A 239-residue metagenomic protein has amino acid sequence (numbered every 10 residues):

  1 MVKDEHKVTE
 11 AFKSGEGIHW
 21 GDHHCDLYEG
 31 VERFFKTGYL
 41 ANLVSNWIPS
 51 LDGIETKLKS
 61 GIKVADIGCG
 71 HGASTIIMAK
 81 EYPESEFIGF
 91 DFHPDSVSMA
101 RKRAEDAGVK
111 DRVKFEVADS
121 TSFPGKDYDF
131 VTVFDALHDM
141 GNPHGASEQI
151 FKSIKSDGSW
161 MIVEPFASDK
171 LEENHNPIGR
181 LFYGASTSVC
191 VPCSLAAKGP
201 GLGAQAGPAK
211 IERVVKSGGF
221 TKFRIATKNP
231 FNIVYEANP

Functional and structural regions predicted by a protein language model:
M1-I62: Conserved Class I S-adenosyl-L-methionine-dependent methyltransferase catalytic core
K63-A65, T75-T121: Class I SAM-dependent methyltransferase SAM/SAH-binding core
G68-G72: Class I SAM-dependent methyltransferase "Motif I" SAM/SAH-binding loop
T121-V131: A short acidic, Gly/Pro-enriched loop at the edge of an enzyme's catalytic core that lines a small-molecule cofactor
D129-P143: A short SAM/SAH-binding and catalytic strip from SAM-dependent methyltransferases
H144-S156: A short glycine-rich, Lys/Arg-flanked "PGG" loop and its adjoining helix->strand segment in the class I
V163-S217: C-terminal alpha-helical "lid/dimerization" subdomain adjacent to the S-adenosyl-L-methionine
G218-P239: Core SAM-dependent methyltransferase catalytic element
